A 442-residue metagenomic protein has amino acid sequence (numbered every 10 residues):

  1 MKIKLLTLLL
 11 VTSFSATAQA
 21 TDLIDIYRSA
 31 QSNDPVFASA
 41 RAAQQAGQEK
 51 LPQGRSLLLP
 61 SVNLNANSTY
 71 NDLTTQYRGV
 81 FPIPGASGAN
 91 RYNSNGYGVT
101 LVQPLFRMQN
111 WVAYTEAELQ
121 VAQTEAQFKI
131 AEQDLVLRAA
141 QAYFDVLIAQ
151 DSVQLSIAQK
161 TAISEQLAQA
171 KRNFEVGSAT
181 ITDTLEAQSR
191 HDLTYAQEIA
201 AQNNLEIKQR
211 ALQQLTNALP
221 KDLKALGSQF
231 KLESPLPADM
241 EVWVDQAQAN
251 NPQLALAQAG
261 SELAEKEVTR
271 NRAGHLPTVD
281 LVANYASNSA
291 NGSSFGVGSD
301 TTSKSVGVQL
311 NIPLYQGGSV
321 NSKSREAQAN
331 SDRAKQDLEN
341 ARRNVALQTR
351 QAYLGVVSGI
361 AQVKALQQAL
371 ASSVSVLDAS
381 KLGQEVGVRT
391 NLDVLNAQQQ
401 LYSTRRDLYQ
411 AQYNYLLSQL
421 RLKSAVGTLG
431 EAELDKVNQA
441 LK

Functional and structural regions predicted by a protein language model:
M1-Q19: Gram-negative bacterial Sec-dependent N-terminal signal peptides
T7, D72, D407-K442: Acidic, low-complexity, intrinsically disordered peripheral segments
A18-N67, L73, Q103, P220 (+4 more regions): Bacterial Sec-pathway N-terminal export signals of envelope proteins
T21-D145, V279, A283, G318: Short flexible linkers and secondary-structure junctions
S39-G54, A131, L135-Q154, E165 (+5 more regions): Amphipathic alpha-helical coiled-coil segments
N65-Q103, G227-P237, T269, V282-Q316 (+2 more regions): Small/polar, glycine/serine/threonine/aspartate-rich low-complexity segments that form flexible
D134-Q246, A352-G355, G359, Q400-Y402: Periplasmic alpha-helical coiled-coil/stalk elements that build and connect Gram-negative outer-membrane
